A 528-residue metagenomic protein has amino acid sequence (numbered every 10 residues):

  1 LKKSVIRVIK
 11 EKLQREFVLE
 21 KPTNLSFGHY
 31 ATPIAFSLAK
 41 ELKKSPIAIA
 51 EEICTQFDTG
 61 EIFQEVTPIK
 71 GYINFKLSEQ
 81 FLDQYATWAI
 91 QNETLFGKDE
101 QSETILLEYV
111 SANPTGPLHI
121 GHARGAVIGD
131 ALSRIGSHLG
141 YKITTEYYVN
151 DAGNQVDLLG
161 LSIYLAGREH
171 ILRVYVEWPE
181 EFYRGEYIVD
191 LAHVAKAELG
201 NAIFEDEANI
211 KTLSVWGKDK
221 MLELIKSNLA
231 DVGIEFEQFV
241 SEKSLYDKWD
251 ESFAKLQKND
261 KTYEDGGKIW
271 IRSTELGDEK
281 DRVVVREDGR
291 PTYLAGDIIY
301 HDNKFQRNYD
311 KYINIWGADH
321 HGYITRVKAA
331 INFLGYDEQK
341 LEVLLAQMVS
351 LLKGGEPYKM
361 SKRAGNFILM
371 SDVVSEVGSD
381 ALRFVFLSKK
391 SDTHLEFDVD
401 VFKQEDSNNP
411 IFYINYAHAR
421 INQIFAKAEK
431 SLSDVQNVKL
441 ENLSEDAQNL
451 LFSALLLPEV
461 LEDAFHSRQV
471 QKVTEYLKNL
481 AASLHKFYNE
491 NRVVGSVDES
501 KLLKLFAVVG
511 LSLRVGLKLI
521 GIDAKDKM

Functional and structural regions predicted by a protein language model:
L1-D83, T94, D99-M528: Non-catalytic interaction-recognition regions
Q84-A89: Short, charged, solvent-exposed linker or helix-capping segments at domain edges/interfaces that act as flexible hinges
